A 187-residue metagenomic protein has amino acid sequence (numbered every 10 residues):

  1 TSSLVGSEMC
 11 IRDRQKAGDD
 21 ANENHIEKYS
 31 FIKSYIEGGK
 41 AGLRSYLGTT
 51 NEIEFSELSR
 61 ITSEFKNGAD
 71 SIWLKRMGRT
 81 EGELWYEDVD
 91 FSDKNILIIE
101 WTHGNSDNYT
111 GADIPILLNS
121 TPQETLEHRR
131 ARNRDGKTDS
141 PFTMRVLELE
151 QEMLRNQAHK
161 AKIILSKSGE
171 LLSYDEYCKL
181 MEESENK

Functional and structural regions predicted by a protein language model:
T1-I11: Single conserved hydrophobic/aromatic residue that forms the stacking wall/gate of nucleotide- or nucleobase-binding
V5-G6, G111-A112, K160: Short, structured coil segments at secondary-structure junctions
R14-E81: Conserved nucleotide-sensing/catalytic segment adjacent to the nucleotide-binding pocket in NTP-handling enzymes
E57, I61, T125-H128, K160: Alpha-helical scaffold elements adjacent to nucleotide-binding pockets in ATP/GTP-utilizing enzyme cores
S59-T62, K137-Q157: Acidic, metal/cofactor-coordinating or nucleic-acid-engaging core segments within structured domains
L74-T80, D93-N95, S140-M144: Short, flexible loop segments at the rims of nucleotide/cofactor-binding pockets, characterized by
E83-R132: ATP-dependent NMP and nucleoside kinases share a basic, alpha-helical "lid"
I114-L118, R130-D135, Q151-K187: NTP-dependent small-molecule kinase module
